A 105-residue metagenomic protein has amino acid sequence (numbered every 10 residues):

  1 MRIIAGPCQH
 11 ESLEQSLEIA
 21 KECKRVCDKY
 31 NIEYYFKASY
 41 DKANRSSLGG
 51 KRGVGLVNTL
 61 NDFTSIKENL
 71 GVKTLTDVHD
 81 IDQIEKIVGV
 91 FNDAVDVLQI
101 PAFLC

Functional and structural regions predicted by a protein language model:
M1-I4, N61: N-terminal amphipathic alpha-helix/helix-capping segment at the start of soluble metabolic enzymes
I3-G6, Y34-A38, T74-T76, D96-I100: Hydrophobic faces of well-ordered beta-strands that scaffold small-molecule active sites in alpha/beta enzyme cores
P7-L13, Y34-L56: Glycine-rich, proline-tolerant flexible connector loops at the mouths of alpha/beta enzymes
S12, S16, A20-I32, E85-I87: Charge-biased, low-complexity intrinsically disordered regions
E18-I19, G50-K51, G89-F91: Short, glycine/charged-enriched secondary-structure capping and boundary segments
E22-Y30, G49-L75: Alpha-helix-loop-beta-strand connector modules within alpha/beta enzyme cores
V54-G55, N69-I84, D93-C105: Catalytic beta/alpha-barrel core
S65, K86-G89: Well-formed, non-transmembrane alpha-helical positions, independent of function
